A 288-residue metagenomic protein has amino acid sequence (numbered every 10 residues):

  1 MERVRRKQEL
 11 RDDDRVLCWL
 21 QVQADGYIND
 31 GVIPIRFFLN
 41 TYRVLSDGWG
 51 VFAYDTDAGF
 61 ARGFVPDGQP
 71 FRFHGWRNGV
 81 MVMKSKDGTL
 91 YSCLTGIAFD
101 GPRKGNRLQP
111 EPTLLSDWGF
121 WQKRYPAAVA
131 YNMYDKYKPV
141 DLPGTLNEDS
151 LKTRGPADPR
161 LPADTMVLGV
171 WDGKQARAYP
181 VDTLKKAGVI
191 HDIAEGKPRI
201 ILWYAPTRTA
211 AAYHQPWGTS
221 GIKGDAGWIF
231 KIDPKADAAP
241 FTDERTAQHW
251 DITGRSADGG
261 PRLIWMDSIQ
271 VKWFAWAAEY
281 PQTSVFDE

Functional and structural regions predicted by a protein language model:
M1-E288: Mid-to-C-terminal functional-domain signal that highlights helix-capping/loop sites within ligand-binding modules
